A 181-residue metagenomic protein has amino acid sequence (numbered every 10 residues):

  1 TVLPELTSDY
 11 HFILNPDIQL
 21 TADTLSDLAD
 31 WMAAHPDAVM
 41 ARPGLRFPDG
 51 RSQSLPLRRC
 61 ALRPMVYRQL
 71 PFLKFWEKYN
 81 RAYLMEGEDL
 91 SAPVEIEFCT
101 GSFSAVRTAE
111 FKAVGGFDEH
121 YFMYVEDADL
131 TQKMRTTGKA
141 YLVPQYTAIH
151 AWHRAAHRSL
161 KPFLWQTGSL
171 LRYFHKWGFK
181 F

Functional and structural regions predicted by a protein language model:
T1-L6: Glycine-rich, basic loop-to-helix element that forms the pyrophosphate-binding segment of sugar-nucleotide handling
S8, H35-A38, G138: Short, high-confidence coil segments that cap the C-terminus of an alpha-helix and link into the following beta-strand
H11: Short aromatic/hydrophobic "clamp" motif used to bind/position activated sugar donors
D17-Q19, Y121: Acidic metal-phosphate-binding loop of nucleotide-sugar-dependent transferases
Q19-L55: Conserved donor NDP-sugar-binding/catalytic core segment of glycosyltransferases
C60-I96: Short, flexible, basic/aromatic active-site loop/helix in glycosyltransferases
D89-S91, E97-G116, H120-T147: A short, conserved alpha-helix in the catalytic core of glycosyltransferases
D129-Q132, T136-F181: Active-site-adjacent helix/loop segment of glycosyltransferases that harbors family-specific signature motifs
